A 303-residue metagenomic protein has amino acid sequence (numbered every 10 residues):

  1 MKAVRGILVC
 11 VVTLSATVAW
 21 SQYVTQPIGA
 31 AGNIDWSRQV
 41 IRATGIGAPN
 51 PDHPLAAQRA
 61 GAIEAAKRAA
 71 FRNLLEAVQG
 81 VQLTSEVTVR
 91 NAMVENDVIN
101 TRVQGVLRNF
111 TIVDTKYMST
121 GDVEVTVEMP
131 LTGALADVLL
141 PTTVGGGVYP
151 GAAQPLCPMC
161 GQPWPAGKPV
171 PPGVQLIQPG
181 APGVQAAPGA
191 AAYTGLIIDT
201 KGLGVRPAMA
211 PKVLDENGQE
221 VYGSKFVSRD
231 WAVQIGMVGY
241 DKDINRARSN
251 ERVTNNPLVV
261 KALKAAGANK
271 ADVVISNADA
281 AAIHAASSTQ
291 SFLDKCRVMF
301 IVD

Functional and structural regions predicted by a protein language model:
M1-L8: Bacterial N-terminal signal peptides that target proteins for export
W20-D303: Domain-level marker for long, solvent-exposed, non-transmembrane regions
